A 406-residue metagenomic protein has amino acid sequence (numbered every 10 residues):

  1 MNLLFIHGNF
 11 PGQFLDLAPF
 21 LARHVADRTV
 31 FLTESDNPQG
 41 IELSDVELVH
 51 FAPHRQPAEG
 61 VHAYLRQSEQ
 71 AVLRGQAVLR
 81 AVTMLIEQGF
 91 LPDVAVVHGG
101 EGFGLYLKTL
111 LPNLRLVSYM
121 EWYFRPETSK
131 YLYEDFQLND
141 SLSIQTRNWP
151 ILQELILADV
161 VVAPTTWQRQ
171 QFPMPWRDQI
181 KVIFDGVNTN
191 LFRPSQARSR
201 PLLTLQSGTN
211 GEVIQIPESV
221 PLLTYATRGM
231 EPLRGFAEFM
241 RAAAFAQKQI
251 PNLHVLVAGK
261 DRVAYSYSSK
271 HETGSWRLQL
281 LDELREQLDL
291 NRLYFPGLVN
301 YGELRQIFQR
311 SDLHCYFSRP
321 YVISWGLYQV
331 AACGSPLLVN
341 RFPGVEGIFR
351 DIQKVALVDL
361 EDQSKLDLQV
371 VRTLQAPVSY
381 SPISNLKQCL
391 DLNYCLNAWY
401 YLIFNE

Functional and structural regions predicted by a protein language model:
M1-V49: N-terminal subdomain of nucleotide-sugar transferases
R55-L65, L114-W149, N190, P194-L202 (+2 more regions): Acceptor-binding helix/loop patch of EC 2.4 sugar-transfer enzymes, predominantly nucleotide-sugar-dependent
L73, V378-N405: A charged, aromatic-enriched C-terminal amphipathic alpha-helix characteristic of glycosyltransferases across folds
W167, G186: Carbohydrate-associated surface elements
L203-R234, M240-F245, L256: Conserved donor-binding/catalytic core segment of Leloir-type glycosyltransferases
V263, S268-L298: Nucleotide-activated donor-binding/catalytic signature segment of Leloir-type glycosyltransferases, i.e., the conserved
R319-P320: Aromatic "clamp/platform" in nucleotide-sugar-dependent glycosyltransferases that forms part of the donor/acceptor
P336-V339: Short hydrophobic beta-strand element within catalytic cores of glycosyltransferases and related nucleotide-activated
